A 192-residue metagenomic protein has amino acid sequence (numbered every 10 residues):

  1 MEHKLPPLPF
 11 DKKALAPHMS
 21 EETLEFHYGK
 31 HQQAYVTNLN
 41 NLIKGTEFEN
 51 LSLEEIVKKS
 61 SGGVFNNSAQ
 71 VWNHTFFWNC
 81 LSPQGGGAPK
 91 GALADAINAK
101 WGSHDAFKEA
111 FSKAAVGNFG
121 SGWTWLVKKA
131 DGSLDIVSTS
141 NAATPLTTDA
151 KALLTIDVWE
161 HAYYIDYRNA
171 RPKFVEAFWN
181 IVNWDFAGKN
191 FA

Functional and structural regions predicted by a protein language model:
M1-A192: Feature for soluble, non-membrane regions of globular proteins
